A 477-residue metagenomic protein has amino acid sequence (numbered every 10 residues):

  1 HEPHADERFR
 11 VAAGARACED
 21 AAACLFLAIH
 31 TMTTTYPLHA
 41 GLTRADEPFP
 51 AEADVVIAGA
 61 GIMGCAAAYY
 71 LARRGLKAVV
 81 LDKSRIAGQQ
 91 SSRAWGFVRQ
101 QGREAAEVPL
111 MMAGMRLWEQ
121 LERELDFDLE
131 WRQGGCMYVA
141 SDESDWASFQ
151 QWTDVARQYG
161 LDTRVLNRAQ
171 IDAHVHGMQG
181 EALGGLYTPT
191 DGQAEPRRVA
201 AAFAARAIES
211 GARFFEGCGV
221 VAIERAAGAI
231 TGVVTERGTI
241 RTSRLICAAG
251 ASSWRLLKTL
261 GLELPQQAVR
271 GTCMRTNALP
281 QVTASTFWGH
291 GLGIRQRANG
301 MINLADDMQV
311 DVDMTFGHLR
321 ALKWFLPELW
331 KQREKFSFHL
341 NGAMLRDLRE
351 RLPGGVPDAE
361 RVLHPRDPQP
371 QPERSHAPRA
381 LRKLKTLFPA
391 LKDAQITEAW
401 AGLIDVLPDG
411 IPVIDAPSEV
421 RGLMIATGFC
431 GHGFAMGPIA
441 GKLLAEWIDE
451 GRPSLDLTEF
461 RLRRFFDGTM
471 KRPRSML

Functional and structural regions predicted by a protein language model:
F26-V55, R73, M470-P473: Extreme N-terminal leader/targeting segments of oxidoreductases
T33-P37, E119-Q120, R132, S141-E216 (+2 more regions): Flavin (FAD/FMN) cofactor-binding and adjacent substrate-gating region of FAD-dependent oxidoreductase domains
G59-G61, K83: Glycine-rich Rossmann-fold phosphate-binding loop(s) that bind the pyrophosphate of adenine dinucleotide cofactors
A66, I223-R351, L363-R374, R379-L387 (+3 more regions): Flavin-dependent oxidoreductases
A72-S92: Glycine-rich FAD pyrophosphate-binding loop
G96-H174, G291-I294, M301, D311-F338: Dinucleotide-binding Rossmann-like beta1-alpha1 core, especially the glycine-rich loop that anchors the ADP
R349-M470: C-terminal catalytic lobe of FAD-dependent flavoproteins
